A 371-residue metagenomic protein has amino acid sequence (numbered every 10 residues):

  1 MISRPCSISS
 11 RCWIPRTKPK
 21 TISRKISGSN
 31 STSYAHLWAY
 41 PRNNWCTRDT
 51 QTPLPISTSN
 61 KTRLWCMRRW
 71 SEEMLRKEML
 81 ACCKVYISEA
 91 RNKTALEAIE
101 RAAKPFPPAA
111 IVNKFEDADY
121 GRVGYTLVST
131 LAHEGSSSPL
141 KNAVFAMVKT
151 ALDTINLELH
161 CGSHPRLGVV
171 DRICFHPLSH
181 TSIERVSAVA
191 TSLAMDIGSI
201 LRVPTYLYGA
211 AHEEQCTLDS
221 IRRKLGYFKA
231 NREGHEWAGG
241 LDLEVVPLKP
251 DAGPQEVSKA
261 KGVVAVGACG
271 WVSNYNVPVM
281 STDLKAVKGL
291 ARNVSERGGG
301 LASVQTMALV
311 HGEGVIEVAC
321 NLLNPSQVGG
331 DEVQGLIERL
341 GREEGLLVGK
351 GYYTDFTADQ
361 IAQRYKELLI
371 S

Functional and structural regions predicted by a protein language model:
I2-P5, S10, N44: Short, strongly patterned local motifs
P5, P15, P19, G28 (+4 more regions): Short amphipathic, helix-prone segments within low-complexity/disordered or flexible regions
N60: An amphipathic, hydrophobic-aromatic interaction surface with interspersed Lys/Arg that forms lipid/phosphate-bearing
S71, L75-S371: Long, contiguous binding/interaction regions
